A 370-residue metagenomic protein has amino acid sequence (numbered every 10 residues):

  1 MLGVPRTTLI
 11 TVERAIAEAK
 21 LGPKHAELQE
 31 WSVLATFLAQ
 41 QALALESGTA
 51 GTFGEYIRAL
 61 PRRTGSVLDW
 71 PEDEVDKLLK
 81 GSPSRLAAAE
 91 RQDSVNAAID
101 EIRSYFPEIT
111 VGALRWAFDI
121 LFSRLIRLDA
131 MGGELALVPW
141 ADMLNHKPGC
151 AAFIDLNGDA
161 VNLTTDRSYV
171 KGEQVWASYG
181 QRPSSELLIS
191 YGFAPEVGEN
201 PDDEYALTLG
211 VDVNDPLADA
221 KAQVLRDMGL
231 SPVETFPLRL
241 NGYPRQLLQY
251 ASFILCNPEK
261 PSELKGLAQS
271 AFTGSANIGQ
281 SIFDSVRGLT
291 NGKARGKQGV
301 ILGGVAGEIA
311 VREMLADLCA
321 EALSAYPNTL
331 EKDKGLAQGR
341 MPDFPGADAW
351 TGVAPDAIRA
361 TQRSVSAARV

Functional and structural regions predicted by a protein language model:
M1-I16, H25-L28, A42-V370: Long, positively charged leader/targeting segments at protein N-termini
K20, E30: Intrinsically disordered, low-complexity polar regions and short flexible loop motifs
